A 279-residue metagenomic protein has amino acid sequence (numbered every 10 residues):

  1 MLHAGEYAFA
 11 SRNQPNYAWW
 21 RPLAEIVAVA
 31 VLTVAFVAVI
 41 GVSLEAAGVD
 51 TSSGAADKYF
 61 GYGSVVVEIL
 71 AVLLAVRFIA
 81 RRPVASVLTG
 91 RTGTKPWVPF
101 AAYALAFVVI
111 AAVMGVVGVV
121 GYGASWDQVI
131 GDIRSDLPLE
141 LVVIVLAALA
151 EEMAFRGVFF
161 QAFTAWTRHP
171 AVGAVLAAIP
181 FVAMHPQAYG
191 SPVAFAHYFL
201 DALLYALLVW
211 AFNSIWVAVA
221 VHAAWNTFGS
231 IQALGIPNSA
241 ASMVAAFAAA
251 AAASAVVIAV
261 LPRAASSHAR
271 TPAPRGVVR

Functional and structural regions predicted by a protein language model:
L2-N13, I40-A101, W210-S214, I258-H268: Membrane-helix interface linkers and caps
V29-A38, I69-L74, A106-V116, A246-R263: Hydrophobic core of alpha-helical transmembrane segments in multi-pass integral membrane proteins
V37-G61, V116-L139, P186-V193, S230-A245: Membrane interfacial helix motifs at helix-loop boundaries and amphipathic/re-entrant anchors
E45-S53, V84-A150, F160-Q161, A165-W166: Juxtamembrane helix-loop-helix connectors linking adjacent transmembrane helices in multi-pass membrane enzymes
R134-L137, L141, A174-V182, F195-L208: Hydrophobic alpha-helical segments embedded in the membrane of multi-pass proteins
A150-L176, L207-N213: Membrane-interface helix/loop boundary segments of multi-pass membrane proteins
A194-V244: Functionally important transmembrane alpha-helices
A223-R279: C-terminal membrane module of polytopic membrane proteins
